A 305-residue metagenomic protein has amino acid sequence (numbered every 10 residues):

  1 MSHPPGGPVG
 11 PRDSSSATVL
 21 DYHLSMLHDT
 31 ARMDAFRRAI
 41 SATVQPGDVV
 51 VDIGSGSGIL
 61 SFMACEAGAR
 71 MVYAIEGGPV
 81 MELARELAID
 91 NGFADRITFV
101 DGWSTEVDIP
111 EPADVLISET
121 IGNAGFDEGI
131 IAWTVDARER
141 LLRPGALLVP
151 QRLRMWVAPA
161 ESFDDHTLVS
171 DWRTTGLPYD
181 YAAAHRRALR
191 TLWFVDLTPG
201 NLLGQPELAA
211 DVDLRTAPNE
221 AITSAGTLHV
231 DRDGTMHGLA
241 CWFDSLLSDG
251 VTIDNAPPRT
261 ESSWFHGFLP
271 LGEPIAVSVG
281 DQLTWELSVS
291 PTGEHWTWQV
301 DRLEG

Functional and structural regions predicted by a protein language model:
S2-I53, S57-G305: Class I SAM-binding transferase module
